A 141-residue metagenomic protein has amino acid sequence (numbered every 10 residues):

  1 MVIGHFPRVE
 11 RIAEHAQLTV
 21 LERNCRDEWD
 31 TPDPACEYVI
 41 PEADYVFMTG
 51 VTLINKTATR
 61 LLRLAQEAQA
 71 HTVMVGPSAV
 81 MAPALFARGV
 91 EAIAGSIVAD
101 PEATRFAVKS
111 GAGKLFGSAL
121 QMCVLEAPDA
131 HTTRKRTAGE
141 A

Functional and structural regions predicted by a protein language model:
M1, Y45-T49, V73: Structural motif
M1-V20: Internal active-site segments that recognize and position negatively charged phosphoryl groups and nucleotide moieties
R11, T57-L64, A84: A short acidic, amphipathic alpha-helical/loop segment
Q17-V20, L64-M74: Short beta-strand/loop segments at the ligand-binding rim of alpha/beta enzyme cores
R23-E37: Adenosine-cofactor binding site in Rossmann-like domains, unifying the SAM/SAH pocket of S-adenosylmethionine-dependent
I40-P41: A short, aliphatic-rich alpha-helical micro-motif
I54-K56, E102: Short glycine-rich, flexible loops that bind phosphorylated cofactors or substrates
H71-A141: C-terminal functional extensions of proteins
